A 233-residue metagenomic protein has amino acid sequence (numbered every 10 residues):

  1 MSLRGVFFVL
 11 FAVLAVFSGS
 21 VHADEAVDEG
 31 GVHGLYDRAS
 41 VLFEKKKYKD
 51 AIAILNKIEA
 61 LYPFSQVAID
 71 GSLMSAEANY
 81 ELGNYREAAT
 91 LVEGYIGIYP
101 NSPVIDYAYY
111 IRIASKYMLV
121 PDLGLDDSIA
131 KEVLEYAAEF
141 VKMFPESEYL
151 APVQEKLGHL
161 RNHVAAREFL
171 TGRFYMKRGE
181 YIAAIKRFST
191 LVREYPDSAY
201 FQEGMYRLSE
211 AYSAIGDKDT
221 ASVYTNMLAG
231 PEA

Functional and structural regions predicted by a protein language model:
M1-F8: Bacterial N-terminal signal peptides that target proteins for export
S2, F17-A233: Acidic, polar-rich low-complexity tracts and alpha-helical solenoid repeat scaffolds
F8-V16: Bacterial N-terminal signal peptides
